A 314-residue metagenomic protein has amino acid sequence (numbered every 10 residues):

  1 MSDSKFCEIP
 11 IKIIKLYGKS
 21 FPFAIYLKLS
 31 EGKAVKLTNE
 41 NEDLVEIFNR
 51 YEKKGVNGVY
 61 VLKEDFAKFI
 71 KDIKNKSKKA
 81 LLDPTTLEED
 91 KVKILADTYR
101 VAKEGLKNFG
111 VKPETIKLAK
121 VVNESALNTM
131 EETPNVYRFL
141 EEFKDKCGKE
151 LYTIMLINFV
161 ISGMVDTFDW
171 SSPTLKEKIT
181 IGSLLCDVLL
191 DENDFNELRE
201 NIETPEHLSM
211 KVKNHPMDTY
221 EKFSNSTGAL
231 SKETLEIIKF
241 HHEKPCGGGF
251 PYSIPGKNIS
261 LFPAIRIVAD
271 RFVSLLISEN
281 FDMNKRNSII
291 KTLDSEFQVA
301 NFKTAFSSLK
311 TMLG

Functional and structural regions predicted by a protein language model:
M1-S125, E132-T133, L276-G314: Terminal helices and disordered tails flanking the catalytic cores of nucleotide-processing hydrolases
S20, Y152, S260-L261: A generic fold-level signal
K79-K213, N225, L230: Acidic/His-rich, divalent-metal-binding segments that scaffold phosphate/diphosphate chemistry
F143, M164-T167, K222, S226 (+3 more regions): Alpha-helix C-capping/helix-to-loop hinge sites
K176-T204, H215, T219, L235-G249 (+1 more regions): His-Asp-centered metal-binding catalytic motifs of divalent-metal-dependent phosphohydrolases/nucleases
I179-S183, M210, F223-I267, D282 (+1 more regions): Histidine/acidic-rich helix-loop-helix segments that form or flank divalent-metal centers in metalloenzyme catalytic
H207-L208, D218-T219, S274, S288-K291: Phosphate/pyrophosphate-binding active-site loops
